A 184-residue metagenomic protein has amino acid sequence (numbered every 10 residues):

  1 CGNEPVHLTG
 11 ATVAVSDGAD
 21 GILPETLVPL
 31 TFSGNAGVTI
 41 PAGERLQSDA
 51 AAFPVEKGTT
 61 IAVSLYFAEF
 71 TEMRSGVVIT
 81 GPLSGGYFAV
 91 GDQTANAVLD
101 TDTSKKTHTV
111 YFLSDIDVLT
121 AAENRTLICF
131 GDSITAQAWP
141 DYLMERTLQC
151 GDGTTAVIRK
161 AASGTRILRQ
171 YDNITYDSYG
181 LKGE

Functional and structural regions predicted by a protein language model:
C1-F130, T135-A136, P140-D141, L148-G153: N-terminal secretory targeting modules
D132, A162-T165, L181: Gly/Ser/Thr-rich helix-start
L143, I167-E184: Oxyanion-hole/transition-state-stabilizing segment in secreted/luminal serine hydrolases and related acyltransferases
T147, V157-K160, L181-E184: Generic low-polarity alpha-helical segments
D152-Y171: Short connector loops at secondary-structure junctions
